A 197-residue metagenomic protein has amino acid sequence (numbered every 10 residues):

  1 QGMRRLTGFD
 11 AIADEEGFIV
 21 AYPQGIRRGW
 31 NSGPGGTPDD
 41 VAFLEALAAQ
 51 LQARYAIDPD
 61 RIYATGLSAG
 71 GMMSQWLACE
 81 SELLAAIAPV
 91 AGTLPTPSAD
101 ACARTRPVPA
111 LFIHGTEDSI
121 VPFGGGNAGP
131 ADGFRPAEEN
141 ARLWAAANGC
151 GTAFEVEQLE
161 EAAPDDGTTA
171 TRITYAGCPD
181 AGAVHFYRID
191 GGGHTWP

Functional and structural regions predicted by a protein language model:
Q1-Y63, L67, M72-W76, E80 (+1 more regions): Serine-hydrolase catalytic machinery in alpha/beta-hydrolase-like enzymes
R4-D10, T93-A103, D166-Y175: Alpha-helical scaffolding within the catalytic cores of extracellular/periplasmic polymer-degrading hydrolases
W76-A85, P95-A99: Conserved hydrolase catalytic core segment
L83-T93, V108-P109: A conserved short beta-strand
T105-A110, P179-V184: Short, proline-enriched alpha-helix->beta-strand connector loops that line the catalytic pocket of alpha/beta-hydrolase
F112-H114, D118: Short beta-strand/loop motif that positions the catalytic acidic residue of the alpha/beta-hydrolase fold
D118-V121, H194-W196: Acidic catalytic loop of the alpha/beta-hydrolase fold
G133-T169: Acidic, glycine-rich loop-and-strand cores that form catalytic or ligand-binding grooves in diverse globular domains
